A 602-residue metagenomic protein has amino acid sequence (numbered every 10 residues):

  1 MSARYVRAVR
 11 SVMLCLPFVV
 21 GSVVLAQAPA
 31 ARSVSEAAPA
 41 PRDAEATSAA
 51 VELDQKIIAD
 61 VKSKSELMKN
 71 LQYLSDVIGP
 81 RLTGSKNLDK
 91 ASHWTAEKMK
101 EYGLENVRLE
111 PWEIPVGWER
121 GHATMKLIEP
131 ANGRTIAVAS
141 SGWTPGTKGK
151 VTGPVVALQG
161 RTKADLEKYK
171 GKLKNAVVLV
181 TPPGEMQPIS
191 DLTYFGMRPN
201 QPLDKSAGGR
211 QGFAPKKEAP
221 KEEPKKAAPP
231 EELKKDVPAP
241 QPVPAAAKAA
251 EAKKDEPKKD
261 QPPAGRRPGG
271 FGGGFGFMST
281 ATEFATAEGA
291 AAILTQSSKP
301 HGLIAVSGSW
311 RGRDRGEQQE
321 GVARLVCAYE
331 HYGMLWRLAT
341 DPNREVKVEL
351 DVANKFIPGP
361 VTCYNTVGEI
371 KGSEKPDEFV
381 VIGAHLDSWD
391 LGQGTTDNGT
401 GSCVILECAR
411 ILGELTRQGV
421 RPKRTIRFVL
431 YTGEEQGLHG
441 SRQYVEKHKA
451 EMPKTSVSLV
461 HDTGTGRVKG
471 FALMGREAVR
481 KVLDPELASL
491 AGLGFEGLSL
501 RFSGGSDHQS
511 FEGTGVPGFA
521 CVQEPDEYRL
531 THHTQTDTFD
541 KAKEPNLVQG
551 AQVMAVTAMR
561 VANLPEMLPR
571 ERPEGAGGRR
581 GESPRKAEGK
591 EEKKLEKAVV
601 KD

Functional and structural regions predicted by a protein language model:
R10-V23: Bacterial N-terminal signal peptides
A26-R42, G208-F275, E574-D602: Disordered, low-complexity segments in secreted/periplasmic proteins that are enriched in proline
R32-V34, P39-A46, A50-L53, Q72 (+2 more regions): Noncatalytic luminal/extracellular "stalk/propeptide" segments of secretory-pathway proteins
E45, A49-S85, A305-S309, D387-S388 (+2 more regions): N-terminal capping segment at the start of a domain
V51-L53, P130, A137-E167, R311-T395 (+2 more regions): Soluble metallo-hydrolase cores and metallopeptidase-like ectodomains found primarily in the secretory/periplasmic
M99, A285, T366, I382-L438 (+1 more regions): Alpha-helical metal-binding/catalytic segments enriched in His/Glu/Asp
P130-G133, K148-V151, G171, N175 (+11 more regions): Metal-dependent peptidase/peptidase-like ectodomains
T282, T286, A292, Q296-S298 (+3 more regions): Active-site-adjacent substrate-binding region of metalloamidase/peptidase-like peptide-processing proteins
